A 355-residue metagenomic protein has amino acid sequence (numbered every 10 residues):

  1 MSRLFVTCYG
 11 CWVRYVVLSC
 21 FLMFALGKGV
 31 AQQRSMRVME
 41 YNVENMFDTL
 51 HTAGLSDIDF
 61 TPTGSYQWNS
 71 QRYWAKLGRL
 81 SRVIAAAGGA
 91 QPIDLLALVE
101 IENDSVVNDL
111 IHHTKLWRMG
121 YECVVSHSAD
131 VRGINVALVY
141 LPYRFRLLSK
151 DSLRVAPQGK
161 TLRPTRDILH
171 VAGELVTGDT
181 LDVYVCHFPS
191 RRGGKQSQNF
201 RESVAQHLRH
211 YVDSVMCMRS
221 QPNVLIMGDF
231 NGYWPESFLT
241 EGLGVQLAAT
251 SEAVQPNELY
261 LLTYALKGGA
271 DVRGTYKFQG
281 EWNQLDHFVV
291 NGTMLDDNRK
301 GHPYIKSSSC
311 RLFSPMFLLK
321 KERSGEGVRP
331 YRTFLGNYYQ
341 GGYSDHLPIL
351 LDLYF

Functional and structural regions predicted by a protein language model:
M1-Q33: Bacterial Sec-dependent N-terminal signal peptides
V30-T114, V124-V136, E322-V328, D352-F355: N-terminal, active-site-proximal structural segment of metallo-dependent hydrolase catalytic domains
E44, E102, P189, F230-Y233: Catalytic metal-binding/acid-base residues of hydrolase active sites
G54, V176-H210, E236: Metal-dependent phosphoester/phosphodiester hydrolase catalytic core
P62-Q71, P92-L98, V125-S126, P157-Q158 (+4 more regions): Second-shell loop/turn segments in exported
I101-T180, Y184-P189: Structured beta-strand-rich core segments of catalytic domains in phosphoester-bond hydrolases
S105-N108, R132-N135, R192-Q196, Y233-F238 (+1 more regions): Extracytoplasmic/secreted cell-surface and envelope-processing proteins
H210, S214-V224, G232-F355: Metal-dependent phosphoester-hydrolase catalytic domains
